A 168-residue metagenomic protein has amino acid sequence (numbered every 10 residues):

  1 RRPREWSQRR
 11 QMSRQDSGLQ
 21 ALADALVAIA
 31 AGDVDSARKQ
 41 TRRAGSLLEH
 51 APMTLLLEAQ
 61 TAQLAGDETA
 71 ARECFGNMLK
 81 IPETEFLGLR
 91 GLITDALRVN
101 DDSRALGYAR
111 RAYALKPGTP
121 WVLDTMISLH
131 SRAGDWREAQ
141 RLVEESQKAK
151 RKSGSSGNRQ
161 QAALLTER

Functional and structural regions predicted by a protein language model:
R1-Q8, V34: Transmembrane alpha-helices and immediately adjacent membrane-cytoplasm interface residues in multi-pass integral
W6-Q20, R42-G45, S153-A163: TPR-adjacent "capping" and linker segments in tetratricopeptide-repeat scaffold/adaptor proteins
R14-H50, L57, T61-Q63, D67: Alpha-helical segment of the N-proximal tetratricopeptide repeat
V34-D35, E68, D102, W136: TPR-repeat structural position
R43-A44, N77-M78, R111-A112, S146: Canonical positions in the second alpha-helix
M53-L57, E73, F86-G91, G107 (+3 more regions): Alpha-solenoid helical repeat scaffolds
